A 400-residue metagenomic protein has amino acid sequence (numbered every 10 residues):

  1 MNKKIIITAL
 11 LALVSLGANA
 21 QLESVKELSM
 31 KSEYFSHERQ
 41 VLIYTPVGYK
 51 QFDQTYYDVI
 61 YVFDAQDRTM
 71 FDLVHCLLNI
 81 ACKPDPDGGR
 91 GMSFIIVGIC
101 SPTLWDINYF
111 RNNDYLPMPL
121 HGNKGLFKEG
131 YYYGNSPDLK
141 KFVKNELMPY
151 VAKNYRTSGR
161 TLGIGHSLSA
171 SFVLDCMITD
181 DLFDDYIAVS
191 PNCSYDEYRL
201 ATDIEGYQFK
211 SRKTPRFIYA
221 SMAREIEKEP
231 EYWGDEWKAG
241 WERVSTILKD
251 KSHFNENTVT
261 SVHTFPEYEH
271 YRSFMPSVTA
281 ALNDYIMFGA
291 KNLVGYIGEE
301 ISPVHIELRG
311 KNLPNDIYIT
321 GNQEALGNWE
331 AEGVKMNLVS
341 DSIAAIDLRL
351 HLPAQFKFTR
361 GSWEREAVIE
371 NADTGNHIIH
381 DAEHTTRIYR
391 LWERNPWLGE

Functional and structural regions predicted by a protein language model:
M1-I5: Positively charged n-region of N-terminal signal peptides that target proteins for export
I6, L10-N19: Hydrophobic h-region of N-terminal signal peptides that target proteins for export in Gram-negative bacteria
Q21-E299, T320, E324-A325, V339-A344 (+1 more regions): Non-catalytic cap/lid and distal C-terminal segments of serine-dependent acyl enzymes
L22, P303, G333: Beta-strand-rich binding-surface signature of beta-sandwich/beta-barrel folds used to engage anionic ligands
Y115-L116, L348-L352, L391-N395: Secondary-structure transition/turn motif
S302-G310: A short, amphipathic beta-strand motif
R309-P353, G361-D381: Aromatic-rich carbohydrate-binding modules that target alpha-glucans
N312, H384-E400: Compositionally biased low-complexity segments at domain edges in trafficked proteins and select soluble regulators
